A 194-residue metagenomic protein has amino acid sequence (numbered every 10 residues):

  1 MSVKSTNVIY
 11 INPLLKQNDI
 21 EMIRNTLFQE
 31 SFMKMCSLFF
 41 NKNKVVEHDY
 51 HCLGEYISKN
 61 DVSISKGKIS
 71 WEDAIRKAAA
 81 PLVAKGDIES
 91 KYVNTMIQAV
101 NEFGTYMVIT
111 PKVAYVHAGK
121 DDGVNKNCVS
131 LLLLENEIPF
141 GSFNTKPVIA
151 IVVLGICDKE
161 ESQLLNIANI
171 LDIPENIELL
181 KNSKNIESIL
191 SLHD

Functional and structural regions predicted by a protein language model:
M1-D194: Cytosolic covalent-transfer regions centered on His/Cys nucleophiles that carry phosphoryl or persulfide groups
